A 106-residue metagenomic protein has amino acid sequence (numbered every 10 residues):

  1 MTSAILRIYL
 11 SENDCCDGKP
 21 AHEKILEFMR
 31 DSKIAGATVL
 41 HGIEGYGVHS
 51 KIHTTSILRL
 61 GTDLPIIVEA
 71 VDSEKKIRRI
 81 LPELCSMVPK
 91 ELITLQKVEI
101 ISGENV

Functional and structural regions predicted by a protein language model:
M1-V106: Positively charged, small/polar-rich N-terminal and surface patches that mediate targeting and assembly and bind
